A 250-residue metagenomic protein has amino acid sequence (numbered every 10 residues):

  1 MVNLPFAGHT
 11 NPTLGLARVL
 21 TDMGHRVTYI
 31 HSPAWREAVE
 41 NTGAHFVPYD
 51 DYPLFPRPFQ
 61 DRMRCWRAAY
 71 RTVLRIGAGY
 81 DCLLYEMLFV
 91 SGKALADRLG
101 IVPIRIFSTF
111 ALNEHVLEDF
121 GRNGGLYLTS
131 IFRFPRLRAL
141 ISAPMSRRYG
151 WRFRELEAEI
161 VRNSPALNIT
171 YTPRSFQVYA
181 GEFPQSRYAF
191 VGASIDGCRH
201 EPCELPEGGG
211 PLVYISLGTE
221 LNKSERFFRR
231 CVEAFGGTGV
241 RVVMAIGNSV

Functional and structural regions predicted by a protein language model:
M1-P135, S142, R226-R230, F235-V250: Glycosyltransferase specificity loop/lid
N3, T28, T172, S216-T219: Ser/Thr-centric signal marking residues that sit in or immediately flank functional binding/regulatory motifs
P5, F59-C65, M145-Y149, A193 (+1 more regions): Short, flexible loop segments at the rims of nucleotide/cofactor-binding pockets, characterized by
R64-A68, E86, R148-F153, D196-R199: Short gly/ser/thr-rich secondary-structure transition/capping motifs
G77, R162, P206-G208: A short, aliphatic-rich alpha-helical micro-motif
D81-C82, L167, L212: Structural motif
V102-V178, F183-R187: Active-site-proximal region of nucleotide-activated glycan assembly enzymes, centered on histidine/acidic-rich loops
S175-V250: Donor-nucleotide binding loops and adjacent catalytic segments primarily of GT-B fold Leloir glycosyltransferases
